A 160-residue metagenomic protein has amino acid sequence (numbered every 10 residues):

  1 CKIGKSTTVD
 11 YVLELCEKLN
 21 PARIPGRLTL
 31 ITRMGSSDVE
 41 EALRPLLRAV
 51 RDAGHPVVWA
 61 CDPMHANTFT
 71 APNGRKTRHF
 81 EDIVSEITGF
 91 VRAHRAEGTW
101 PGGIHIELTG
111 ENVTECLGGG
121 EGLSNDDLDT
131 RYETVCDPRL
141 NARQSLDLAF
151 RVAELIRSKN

Functional and structural regions predicted by a protein language model:
K2-N160: Expand to "…catalyze enediolate/carbanion chemistry for C-C bond making/breaking, isomerization, decarboxylation
